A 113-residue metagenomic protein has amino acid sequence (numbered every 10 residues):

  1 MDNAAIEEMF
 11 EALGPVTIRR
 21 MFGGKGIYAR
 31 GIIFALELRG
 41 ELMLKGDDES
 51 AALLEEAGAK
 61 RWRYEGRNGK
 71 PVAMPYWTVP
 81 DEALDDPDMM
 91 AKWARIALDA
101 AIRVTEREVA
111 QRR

Functional and structural regions predicted by a protein language model:
M1-R113: Charge-dense, helix-prone N-terminal extensions
